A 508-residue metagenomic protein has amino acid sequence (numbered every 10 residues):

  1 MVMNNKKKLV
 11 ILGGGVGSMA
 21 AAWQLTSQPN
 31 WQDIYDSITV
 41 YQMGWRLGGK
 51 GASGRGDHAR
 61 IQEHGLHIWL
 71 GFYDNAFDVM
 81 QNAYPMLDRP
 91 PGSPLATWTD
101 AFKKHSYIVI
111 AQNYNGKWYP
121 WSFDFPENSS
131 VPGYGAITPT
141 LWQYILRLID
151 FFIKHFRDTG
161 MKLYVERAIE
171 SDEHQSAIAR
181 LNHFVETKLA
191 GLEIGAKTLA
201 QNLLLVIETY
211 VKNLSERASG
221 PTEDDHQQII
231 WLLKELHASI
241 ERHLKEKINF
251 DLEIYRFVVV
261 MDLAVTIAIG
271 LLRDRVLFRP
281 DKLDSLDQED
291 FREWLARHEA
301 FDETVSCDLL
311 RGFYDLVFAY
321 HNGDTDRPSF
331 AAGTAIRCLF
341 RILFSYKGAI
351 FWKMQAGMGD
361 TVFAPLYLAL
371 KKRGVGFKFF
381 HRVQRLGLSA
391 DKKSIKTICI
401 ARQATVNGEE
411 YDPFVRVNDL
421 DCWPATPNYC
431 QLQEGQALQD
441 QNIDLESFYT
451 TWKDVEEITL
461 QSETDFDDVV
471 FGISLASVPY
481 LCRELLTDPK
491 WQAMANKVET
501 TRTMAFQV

Functional and structural regions predicted by a protein language model:
M3-G17, T39: Beta1/beta-strand and adjacent pyrophosphate-binding region of the FAD-binding site in flavoprotein oxidoreductases
V10-L12, Y41, V383, S462-V478: Short hydrophobic core segments
G17, A21, R46, A476: Conserved Rossmann-like nucleotide-cofactor binding loop
A21-D36, A369-V375: A short, Lys/Arg-enriched amphipathic alpha-helix followed by its capping loop at the start of a domain
T26-R55: Glycine-rich FAD pyrophosphate-binding loop
D57-H183, L205, G220-E246: Dinucleotide-binding Rossmann-like beta1-alpha1 core, especially the glycine-rich loop that anchors the ADP
K154-E457, Q461: Active-site/ligand-binding neighborhood in enzyme catalytic cores
A493-V508: Central beta-strand plus flanking loop segment that forms part of the substrate or channel wall within the catalytic
